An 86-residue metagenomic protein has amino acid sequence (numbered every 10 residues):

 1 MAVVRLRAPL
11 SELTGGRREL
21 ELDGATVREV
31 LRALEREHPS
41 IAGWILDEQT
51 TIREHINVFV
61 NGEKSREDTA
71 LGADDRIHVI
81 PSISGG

Functional and structural regions predicted by a protein language model:
M1-G85: Ubiquitin-like/PB1-type beta-grasp interaction modules and other compact soluble beta-rich domains
